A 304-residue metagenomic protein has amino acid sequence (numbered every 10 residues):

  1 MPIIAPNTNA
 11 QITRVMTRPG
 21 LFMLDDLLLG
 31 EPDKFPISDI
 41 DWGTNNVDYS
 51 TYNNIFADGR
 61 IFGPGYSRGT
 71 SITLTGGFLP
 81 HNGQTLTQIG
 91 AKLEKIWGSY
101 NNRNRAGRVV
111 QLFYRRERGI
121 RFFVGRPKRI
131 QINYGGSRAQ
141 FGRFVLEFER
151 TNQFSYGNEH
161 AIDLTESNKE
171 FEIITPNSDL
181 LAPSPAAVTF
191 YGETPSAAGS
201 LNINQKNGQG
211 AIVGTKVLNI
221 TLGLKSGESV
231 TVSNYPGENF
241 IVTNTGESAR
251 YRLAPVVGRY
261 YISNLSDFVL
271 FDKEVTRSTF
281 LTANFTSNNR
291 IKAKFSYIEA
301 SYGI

Functional and structural regions predicted by a protein language model:
M1-N53: Polar/acidic, low-complexity leader/linker segments enriched in S/T/G and N/D
R18, L28-K34, K95-V109, K206-G208: Solvent-exposed beta-hairpin/edge-strand motifs
P36-T73, Q131-Y134: Short, solvent-exposed beta-alpha or beta-beta edge segments that form flexible loop/patches at the rim of ligand
A57-T87, A139-F154, T276: Oligomerization/assembly interface segments of phage tail-like spikes and tubes
G63-F122: Long, hydrophobic/aromatic-enriched structural stretches that serve as scaffold segments
Y66-T70, R103-A106, R138-G142, L180-A182 (+2 more regions): Solvent-exposed loop and beta-edge segments used for protein-protein assembly and interaction
A106-Y156: Short beta-strand and beta-hairpin "edge-sheet" elements
Y156-I304: Intrinsically disordered, low-complexity segments enriched in serine, threonine, and glycine
